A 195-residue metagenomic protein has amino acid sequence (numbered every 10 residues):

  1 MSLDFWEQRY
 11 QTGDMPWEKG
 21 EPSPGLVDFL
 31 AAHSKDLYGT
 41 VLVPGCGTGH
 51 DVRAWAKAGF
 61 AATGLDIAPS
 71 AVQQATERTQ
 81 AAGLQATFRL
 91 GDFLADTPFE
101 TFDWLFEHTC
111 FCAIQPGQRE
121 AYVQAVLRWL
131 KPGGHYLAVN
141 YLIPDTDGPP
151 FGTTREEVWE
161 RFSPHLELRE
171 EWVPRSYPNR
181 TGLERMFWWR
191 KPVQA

Functional and structural regions predicted by a protein language model:
M1-L42, G47-E100, I114-A195: Class I (Rossmann-like) S-adenosyl-L-methionine-dependent methyltransferase catalytic domain, capturing the SAM-binding
F106: A conserved beta-strand element that flanks and buttresses the S-adenosyl-L-methionine
T109-A113: Short catalytic micro-motifs in class I SAM-dependent methyltransferases
